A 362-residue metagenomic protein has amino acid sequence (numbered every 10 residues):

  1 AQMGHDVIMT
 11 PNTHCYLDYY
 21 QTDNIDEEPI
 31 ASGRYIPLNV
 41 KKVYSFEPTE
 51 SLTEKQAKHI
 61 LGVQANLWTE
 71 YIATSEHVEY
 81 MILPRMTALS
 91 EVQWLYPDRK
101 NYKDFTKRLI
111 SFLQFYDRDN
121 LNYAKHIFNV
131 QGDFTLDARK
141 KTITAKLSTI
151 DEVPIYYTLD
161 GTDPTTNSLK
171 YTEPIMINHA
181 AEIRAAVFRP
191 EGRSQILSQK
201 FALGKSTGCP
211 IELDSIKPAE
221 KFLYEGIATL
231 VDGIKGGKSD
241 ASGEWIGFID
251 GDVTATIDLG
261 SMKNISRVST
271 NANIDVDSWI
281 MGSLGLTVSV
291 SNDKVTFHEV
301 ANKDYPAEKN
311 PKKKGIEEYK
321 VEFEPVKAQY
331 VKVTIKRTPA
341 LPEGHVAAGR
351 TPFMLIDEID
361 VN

Functional and structural regions predicted by a protein language model:
A1-I143: Flexible, acidic glycine-rich loops studded with aromatic residues
G4, K58-G62, T142-T144, T172 (+3 more regions): Active-site lining segments that contact anionic ligands and/or coordinate catalytic metals
Y16, I72-T74, P154, T166 (+6 more regions): Intrinsically disordered, low-complexity acidic/polar segments
N66-W68, V92, I150, D160 (+5 more regions): Structured loops at beta-to-helix junctions and adjacent beta-edge loops in soluble globular domains
M86, Y157, A185, V268 (+1 more regions): Hydrophobic, well-ordered secondary-structure elements that form the walls of internal hydrophobic environments
Y96, K100, T106-T256, N273 (+1 more regions): Short, compositionally stereotyped local motifs that mark structural "simplifiers"
K238-A301, K313-N362: Aromatic, loop-rich ligand-recognition surfaces of beta-strand-rich domains
Y305-N310: Surface-exposed loop and turn segments in beta-propeller and other repeat-based domains that flank or scaffold
